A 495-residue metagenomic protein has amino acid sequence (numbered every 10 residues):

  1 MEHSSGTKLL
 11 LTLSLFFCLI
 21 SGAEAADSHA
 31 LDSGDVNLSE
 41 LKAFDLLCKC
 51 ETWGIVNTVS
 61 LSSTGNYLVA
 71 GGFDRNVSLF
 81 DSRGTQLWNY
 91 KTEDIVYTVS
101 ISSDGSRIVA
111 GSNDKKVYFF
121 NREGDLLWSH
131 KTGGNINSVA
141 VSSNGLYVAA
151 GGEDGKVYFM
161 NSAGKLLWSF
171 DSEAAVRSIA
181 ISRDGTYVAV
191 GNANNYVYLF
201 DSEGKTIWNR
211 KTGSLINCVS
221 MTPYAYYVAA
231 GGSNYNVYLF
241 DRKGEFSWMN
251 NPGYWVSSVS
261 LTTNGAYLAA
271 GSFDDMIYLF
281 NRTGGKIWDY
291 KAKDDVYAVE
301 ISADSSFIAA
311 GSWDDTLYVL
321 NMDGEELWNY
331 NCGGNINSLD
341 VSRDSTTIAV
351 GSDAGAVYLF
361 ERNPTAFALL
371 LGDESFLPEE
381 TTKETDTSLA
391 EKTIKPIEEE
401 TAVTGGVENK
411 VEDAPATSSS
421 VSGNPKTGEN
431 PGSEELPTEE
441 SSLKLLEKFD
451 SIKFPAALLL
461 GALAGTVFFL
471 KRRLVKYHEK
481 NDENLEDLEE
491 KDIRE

Functional and structural regions predicted by a protein language model:
D32-T52, W88-Y90, W128-H130, L167-F170 (+4 more regions): Aromatic (tryptophan-biased) beta-strands that constitute blades/sheets of beta-rich domains
S63-T64, S103-D104, S143-N144, R183-D184 (+4 more regions): Residue-level detector of Asp-centered blade-edge/turn motifs that repeat once per structural unit in beta-propeller
C332-P378: Blade-level signature of beta-propeller repeat domains, shared across WD40, Kelch, NHL, RCC1 and BNR/Asp-box propellers
L370-K448: C-terminal low-complexity, Ser/Thr- and acidic/Pro-rich disordered "stalk" regions positioned immediately N-terminal
V475-E495: Cytoplasmic C-terminal tails of single-pass
